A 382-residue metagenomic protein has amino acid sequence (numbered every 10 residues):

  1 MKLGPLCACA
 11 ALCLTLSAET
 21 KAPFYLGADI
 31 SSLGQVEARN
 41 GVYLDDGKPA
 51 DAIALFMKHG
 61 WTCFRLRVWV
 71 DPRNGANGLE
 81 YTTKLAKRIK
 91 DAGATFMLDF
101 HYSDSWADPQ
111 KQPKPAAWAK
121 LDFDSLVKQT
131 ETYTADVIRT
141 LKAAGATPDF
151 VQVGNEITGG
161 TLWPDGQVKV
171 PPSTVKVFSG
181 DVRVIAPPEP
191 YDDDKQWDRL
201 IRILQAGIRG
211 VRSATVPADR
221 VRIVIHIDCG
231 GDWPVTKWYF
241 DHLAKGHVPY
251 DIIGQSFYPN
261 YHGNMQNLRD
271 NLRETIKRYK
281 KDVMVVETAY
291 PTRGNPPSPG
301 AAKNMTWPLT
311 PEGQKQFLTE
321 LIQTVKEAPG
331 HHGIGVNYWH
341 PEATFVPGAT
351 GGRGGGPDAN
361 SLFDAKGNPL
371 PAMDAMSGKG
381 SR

Functional and structural regions predicted by a protein language model:
G4-T15: Bacterial N-terminal signal peptides
T20-A52: Boundary/entry segment of secreted carbohydrate-active catalytic domains
L26-I30, F64-L66, F96-F100, D149-V153 (+4 more regions): Hydrophobic faces of well-ordered beta-strands that scaffold small-molecule active sites in alpha/beta enzyme cores
S31-L33, W69-D71, H101-S103, V153-T158 (+4 more regions): Active-site beta-loop-alpha junctions enriched in small/polar residues
V36-G47, V70-E80, T158-T161, D228-K237 (+2 more regions): Acidic-and-aromatic substrate-binding clefts and catalytic sites of carbohydrate-active enzymes
A38-G41, V168-A186, D270, E274-K280 (+3 more regions): Aromatic-rich peripheral "rim/lid" segments of glycoside hydrolase catalytic domains that contact and position glycan
A52-I53, M57, D198, R212-I223 (+2 more regions): Glycoside hydrolase catalytic-domain groove-lining segments
A54-Q196, L200-D228: Substrate-binding cleft and catalytic face of glycoside hydrolase catalytic domains, especially the flexible beta-alpha
